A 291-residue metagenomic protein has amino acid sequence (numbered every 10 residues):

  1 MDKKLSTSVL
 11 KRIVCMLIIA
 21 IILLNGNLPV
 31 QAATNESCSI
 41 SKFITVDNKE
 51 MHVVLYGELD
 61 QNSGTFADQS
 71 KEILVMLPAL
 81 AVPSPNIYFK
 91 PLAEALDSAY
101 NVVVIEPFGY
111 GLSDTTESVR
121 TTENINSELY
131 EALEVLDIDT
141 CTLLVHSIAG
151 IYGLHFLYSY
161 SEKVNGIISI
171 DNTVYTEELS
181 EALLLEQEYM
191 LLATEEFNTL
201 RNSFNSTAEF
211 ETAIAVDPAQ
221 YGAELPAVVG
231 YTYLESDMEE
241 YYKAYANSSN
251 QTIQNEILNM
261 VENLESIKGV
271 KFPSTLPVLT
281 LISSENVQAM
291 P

Functional and structural regions predicted by a protein language model:
K3-V14: Bacterial N-terminal signal peptides that target proteins for export
I18-L23: Hydrophobic core
L24-C38: Sec-dependent signal peptide cleavage junction
T34-E50: N-terminal cap/lid segment of alpha/beta-hydrolase-fold proteins
E58-L112: Conserved HGGG/HGGXW glycine-rich cap/lid loop of the alpha/beta-hydrolase fold
V104-L144: Active-site loop/oxyanion-hole signature of alpha/beta-hydrolase fold enzymes
D139-E181: Conserved hydrolase catalytic core segment
L184-P291: Alpha/beta-hydrolase
